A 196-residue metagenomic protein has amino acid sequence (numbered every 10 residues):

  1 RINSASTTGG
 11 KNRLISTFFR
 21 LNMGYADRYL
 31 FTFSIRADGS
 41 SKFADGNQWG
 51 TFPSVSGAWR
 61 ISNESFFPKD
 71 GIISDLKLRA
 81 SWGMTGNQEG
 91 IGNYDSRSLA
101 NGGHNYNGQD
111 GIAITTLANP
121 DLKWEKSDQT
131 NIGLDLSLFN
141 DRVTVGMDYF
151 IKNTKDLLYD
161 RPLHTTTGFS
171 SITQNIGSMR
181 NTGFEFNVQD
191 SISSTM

Functional and structural regions predicted by a protein language model:
R1-M196: Extracellular/periplasmic, surface-exposed regions of secreted and cell-surface proteins
